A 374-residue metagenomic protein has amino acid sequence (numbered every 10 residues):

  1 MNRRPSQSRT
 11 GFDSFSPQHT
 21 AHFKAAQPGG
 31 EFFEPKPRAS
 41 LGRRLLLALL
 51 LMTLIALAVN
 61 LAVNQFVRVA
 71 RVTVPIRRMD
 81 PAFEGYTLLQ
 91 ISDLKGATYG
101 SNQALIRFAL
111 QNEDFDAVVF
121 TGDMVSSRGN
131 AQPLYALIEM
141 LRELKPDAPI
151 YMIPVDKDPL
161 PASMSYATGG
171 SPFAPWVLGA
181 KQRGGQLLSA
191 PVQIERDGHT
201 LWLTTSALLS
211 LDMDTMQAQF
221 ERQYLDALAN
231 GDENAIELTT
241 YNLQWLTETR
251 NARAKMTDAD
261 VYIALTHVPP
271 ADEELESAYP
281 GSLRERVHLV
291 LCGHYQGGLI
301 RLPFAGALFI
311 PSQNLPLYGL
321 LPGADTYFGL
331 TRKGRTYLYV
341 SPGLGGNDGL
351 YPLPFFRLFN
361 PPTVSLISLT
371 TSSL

Functional and structural regions predicted by a protein language model:
M1-V67: Non-catalytic terminal accessory segments
L61, L88-A104, M124-P133, P159-S171 (+3 more regions): Acidic/histidine-rich helix-loop elements that form or flank divalent-metal/phosphate-binding sites at the catalytic
N64-M79: Alpha-helical transmembrane signal-anchor/signal-peptide segments
P75-L89, G185, P191-T205, S210 (+4 more regions): Beta-strand-turn-beta hairpins that frame and shape the catalytic cleft of phosphate-ester-processing enzymes
Y86-Q186: Membrane-embedded segments
I91-G96, G122-V125, V155-P159, P191-V192 (+4 more regions): Active-site metal-binding loops of divalent metal-dependent hydrolases
A162-M164, A174-W176, Q182-G184, D197-Y262 (+3 more regions): Binuclear metal-dependent hydrolase catalytic cores centered on His/Asp/Glu-rich metal-binding motifs
P269-T363: Conserved beta-sheet core of the metallophosphoesterase superfamily
